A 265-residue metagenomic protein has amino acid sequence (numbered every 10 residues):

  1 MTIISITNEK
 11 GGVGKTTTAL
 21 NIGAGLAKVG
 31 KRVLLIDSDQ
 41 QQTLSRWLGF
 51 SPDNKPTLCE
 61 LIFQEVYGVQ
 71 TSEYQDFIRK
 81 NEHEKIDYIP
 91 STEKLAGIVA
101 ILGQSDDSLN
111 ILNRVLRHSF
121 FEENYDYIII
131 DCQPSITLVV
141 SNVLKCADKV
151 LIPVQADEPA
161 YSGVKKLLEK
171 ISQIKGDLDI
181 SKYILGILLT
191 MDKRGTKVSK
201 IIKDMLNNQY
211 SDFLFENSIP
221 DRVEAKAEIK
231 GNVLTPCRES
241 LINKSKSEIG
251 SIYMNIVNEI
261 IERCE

Functional and structural regions predicted by a protein language model:
M1-E265: P-loop NTP-binding core
